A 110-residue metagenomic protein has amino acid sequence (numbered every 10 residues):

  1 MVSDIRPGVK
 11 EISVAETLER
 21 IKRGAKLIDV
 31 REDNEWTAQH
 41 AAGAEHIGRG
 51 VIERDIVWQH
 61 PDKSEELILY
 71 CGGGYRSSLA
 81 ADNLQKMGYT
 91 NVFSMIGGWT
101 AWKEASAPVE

Functional and structural regions predicted by a protein language model:
M1-K26, D33-E66, G72-E110: Rhodanese-like catalytic fold shared by cysteine-dependent sulfurtransferases and DSP/PTP-type phosphatases
